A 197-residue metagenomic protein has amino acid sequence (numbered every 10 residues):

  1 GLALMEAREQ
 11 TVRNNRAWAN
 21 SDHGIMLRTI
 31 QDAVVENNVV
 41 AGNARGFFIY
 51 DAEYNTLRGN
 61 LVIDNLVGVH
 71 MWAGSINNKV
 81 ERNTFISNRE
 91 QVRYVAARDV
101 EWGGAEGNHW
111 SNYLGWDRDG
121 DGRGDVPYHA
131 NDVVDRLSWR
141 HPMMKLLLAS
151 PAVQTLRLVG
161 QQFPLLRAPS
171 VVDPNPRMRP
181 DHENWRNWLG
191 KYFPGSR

Functional and structural regions predicted by a protein language model:
G1-M5, S21-R28, A44-D51, L66-A73 (+2 more regions): Short glycine/acidic-rich loop motifs that flank beta-strands on beta-rich extracellular proteins
A7, V12, I25, I30 (+7 more regions): Parallel beta-helix/beta-solenoid
A7-R8, A17, M26-L27, V39-V40 (+7 more regions): Surface-exposed beta-strand edges and their flanking turn/coil or helix-capping segments
A19, G24, G42, F47 (+9 more regions): A generic signature of intrinsically disordered, low-complexity regions enriched in glycine/proline and charged/polar
S75-R197: Acidic, glycine- and Ser/Thr-rich low-complexity intrinsically disordered tracts in extracellular/secreted proteins
